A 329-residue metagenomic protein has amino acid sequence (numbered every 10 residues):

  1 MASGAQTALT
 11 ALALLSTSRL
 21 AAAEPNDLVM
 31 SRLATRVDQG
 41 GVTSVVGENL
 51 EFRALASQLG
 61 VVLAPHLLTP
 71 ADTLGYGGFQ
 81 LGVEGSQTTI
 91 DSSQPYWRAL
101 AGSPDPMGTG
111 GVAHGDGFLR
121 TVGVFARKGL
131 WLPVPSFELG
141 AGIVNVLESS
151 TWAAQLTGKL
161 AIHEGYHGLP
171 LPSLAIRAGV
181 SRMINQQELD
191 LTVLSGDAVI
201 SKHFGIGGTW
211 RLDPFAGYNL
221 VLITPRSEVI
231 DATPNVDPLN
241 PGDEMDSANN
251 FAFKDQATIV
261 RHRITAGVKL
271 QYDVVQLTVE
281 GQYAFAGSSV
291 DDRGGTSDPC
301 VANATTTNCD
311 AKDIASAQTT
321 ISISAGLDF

Functional and structural regions predicted by a protein language model:
A23-G165: Transmembrane beta-barrel domains of Gram-negative outer membranes and organellar outer membranes
E24-R32, R36-V37, I259-I264, K269-F329: Predominantly the C-terminal beta-signal and adjacent terminal strand-loop region of outer-membrane beta-barrel
G75-G77, G117-V124, S150-L156, D190-G196 (+3 more regions): Residues that define the transmembrane beta-barrel architecture of outer-membrane proteins
F79-V83, P135-L139, L156, P170-A178 (+5 more regions): Transmembrane beta-strands of outer-membrane beta-barrel proteins
G85-T89, A141-S149, L160-I162, A178-I184 (+5 more regions): Transmembrane beta-strands of outer-membrane beta-barrel pores
S93-R98, S149-L156, N185-T192, P225-G242 (+1 more regions): Outer-membrane beta-barrel translocator domains and adjoining extracellular loop/strand segments of Gram-negative
T109-V112, G142-N145, R182-Q187, N249-Q256 (+3 more regions): Extracellular loop and loop/strand-boundary signature of outer-membrane beta-barrel proteins
A175-G267: Detector for outer-membrane/organellar transmembrane beta-barrel domains, recognizing the amphipathic beta-strand
